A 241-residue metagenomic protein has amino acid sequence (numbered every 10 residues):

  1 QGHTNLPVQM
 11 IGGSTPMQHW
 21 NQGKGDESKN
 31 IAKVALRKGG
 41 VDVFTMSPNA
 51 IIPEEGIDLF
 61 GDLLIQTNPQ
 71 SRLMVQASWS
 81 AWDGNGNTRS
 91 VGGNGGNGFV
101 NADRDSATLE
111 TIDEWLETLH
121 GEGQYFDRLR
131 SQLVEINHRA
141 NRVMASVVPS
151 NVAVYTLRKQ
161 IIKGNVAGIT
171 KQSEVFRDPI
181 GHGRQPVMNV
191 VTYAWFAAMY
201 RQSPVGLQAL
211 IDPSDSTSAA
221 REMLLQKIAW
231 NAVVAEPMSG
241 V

Functional and structural regions predicted by a protein language model:
Q1-L63, W82-G86: Conserved SGNH/GDSL esterase-like catalytic core that processes O-acyl groups on lipids and polysaccharides
G2-L6, G39-F44, N68-M74, A140-S146: Loop/turn elements at helix/coil->beta-strand transitions in domains of secreted/extracellular proteins
D26-I31, P53-F60, I112-L133: Well-ordered, non-membrane alpha-helical segments in soluble/globular domains
M46-I51, I112-L116, F176-G183: Second-shell loop/turn segments in exported
P48, V75-S78: A cross-domain feature marking catalytic cores of carbohydrate-active enzymes and several ubiquitous metabolic/repair
A81-Q124: Serine-dependent acyl-ester chemistry module
G95-R104, R139-S173: A structural motif
R142, S146, I161-V241: Conserved catalytic region of serine esterases and O-acyltransferases that act on ester linkages in lipids
